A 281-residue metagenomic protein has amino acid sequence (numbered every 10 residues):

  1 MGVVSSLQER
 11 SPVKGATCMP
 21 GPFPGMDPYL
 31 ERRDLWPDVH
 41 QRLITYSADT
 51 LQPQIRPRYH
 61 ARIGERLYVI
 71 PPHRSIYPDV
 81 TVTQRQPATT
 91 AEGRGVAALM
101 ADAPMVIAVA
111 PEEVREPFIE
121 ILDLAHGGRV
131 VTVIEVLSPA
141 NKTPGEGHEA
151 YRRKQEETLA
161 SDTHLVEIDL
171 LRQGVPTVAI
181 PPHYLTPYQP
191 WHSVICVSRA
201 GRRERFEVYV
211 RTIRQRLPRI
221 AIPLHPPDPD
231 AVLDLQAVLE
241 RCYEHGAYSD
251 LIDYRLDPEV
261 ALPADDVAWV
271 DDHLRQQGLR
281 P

Functional and structural regions predicted by a protein language model:
V3-P281: Gly/Pro/Ser/Thr-rich low-complexity, intrinsically disordered segments predominantly at protein N-termini
